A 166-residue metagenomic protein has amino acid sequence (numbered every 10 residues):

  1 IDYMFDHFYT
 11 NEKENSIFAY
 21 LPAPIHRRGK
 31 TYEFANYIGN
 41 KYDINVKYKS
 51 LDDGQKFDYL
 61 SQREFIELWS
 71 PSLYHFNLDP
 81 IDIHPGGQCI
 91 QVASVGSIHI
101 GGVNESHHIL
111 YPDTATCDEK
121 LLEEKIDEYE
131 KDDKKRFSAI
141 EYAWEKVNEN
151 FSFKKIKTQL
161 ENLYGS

Functional and structural regions predicted by a protein language model:
I1, I66, E105-H107, L122 (+2 more regions): Catalytic phosphate/metal-binding cores of nucleic-acid and nucleotide-processing enzymes, i.e., regions that mediate
D2-Q62: Conserved catalytic-core segment of nucleotide-activated headgroup transferases in glycan assembly
Y48, G101-G102: Hydrophobic residues in well-ordered beta-strands that form the structural core
K56-D58, Q62-F65, G86-C89, L122: Acidic, amphipathic alpha-helical patches
I66, G87-V95, H108: Short alpha-helical segment that forms part of, or immediately flanks, the ligand-binding pocket in carbohydrate-active
E67-H84, S97: Acidic donor-binding loop of glycosyltransferase active sites
H107-D127: Change "using UDP/GDP/dTDP sugars" to "using nucleotide sugars
K131-G165: A charged, aromatic-enriched C-terminal amphipathic alpha-helix characteristic of glycosyltransferases across folds
